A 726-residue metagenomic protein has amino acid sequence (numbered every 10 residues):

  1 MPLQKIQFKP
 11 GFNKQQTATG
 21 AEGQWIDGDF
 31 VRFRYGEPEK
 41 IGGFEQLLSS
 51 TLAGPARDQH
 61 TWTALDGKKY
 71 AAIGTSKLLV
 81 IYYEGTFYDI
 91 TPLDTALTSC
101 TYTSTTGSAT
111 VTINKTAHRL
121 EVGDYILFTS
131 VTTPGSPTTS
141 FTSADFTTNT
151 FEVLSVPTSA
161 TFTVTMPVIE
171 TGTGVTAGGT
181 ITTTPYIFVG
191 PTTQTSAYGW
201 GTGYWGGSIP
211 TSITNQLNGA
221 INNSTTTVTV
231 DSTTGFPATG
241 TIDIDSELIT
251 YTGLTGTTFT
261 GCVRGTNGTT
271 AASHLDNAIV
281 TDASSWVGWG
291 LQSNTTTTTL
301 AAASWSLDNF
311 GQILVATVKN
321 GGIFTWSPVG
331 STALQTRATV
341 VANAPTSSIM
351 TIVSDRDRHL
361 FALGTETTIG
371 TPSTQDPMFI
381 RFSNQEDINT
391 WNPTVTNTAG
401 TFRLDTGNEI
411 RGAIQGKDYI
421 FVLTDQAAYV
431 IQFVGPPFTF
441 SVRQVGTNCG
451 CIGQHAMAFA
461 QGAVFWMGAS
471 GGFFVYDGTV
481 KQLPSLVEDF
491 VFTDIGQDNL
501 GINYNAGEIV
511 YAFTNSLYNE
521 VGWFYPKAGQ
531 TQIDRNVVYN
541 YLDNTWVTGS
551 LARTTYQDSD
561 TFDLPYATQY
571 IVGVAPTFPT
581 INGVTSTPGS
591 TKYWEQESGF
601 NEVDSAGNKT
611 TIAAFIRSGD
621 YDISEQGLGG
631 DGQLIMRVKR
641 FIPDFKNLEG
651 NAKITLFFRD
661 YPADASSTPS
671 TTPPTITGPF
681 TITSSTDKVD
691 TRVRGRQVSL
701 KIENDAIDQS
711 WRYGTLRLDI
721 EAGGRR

Functional and structural regions predicted by a protein language model:
M1-T95, S306, N448-V464, G468-R726: Beta-sheet repeat architectures centered on beta-propellers
G43-W62, T91-D94, V287-L300, T332-E508: Beta-propeller and closely related beta-pinwheel folds
G67-Y70, Q312, D418: Structural hallmark of WD40 beta-propellers
G74, L300-A302, S306-I323: Elongated alpha-helical scaffolds
S76, E84, P167, D243-D245 (+3 more regions): Short strand-coil-strand connectors
L78-E84, P191-W200, I323-P328, T367-T394 (+2 more regions): Short beta-strand segments and strand-loop junctions that repeat across beta-rich extracellular domains
Y88-L93, T132-D145, E170-T176, T192-T193 (+8 more regions): Acidic Ser/Thr/Pro-rich low-complexity disordered segments that often serve as glycosylated linkers/stalks around
I90-T227, D231-A303, G330-Q335: Small/polar beta-strand repeat architecture
